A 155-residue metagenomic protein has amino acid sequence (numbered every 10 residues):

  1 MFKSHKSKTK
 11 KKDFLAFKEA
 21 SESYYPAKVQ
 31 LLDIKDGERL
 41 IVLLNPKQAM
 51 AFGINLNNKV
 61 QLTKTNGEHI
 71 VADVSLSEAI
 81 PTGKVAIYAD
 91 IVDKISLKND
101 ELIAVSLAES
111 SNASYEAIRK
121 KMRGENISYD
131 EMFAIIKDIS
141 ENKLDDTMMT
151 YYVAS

Functional and structural regions predicted by a protein language model:
M1-K121: Long, compositionally biased stretches
F2, E109-S155: Acidic, glycine/proline-rich low-complexity segments that act as flexible tails and inter-domain linkers
